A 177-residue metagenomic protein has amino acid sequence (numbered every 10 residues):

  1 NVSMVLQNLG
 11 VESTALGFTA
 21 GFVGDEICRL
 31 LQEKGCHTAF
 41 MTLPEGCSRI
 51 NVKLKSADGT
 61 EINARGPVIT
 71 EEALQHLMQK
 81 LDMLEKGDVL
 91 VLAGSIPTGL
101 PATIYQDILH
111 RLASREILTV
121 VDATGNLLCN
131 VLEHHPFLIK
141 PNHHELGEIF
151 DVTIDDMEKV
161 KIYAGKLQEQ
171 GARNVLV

Functional and structural regions predicted by a protein language model:
N1-C47: Substrate-binding N-lobe of the ribokinase-like
T14-L16, A39, V91, V120 (+1 more regions): A structural signal for isolated positions on well-ordered beta-strands in alpha/beta enzyme cores
L43, K53-K86: Conserved phosphate-binding/catalytic loop of the ribokinase/pfkB sugar-kinase fold
E61-N63, G87-G94, D122, K140-E145: Short beta-strands and strand-loop turn motifs
P67-T70, I96-L100, L127-C129, E148: Short, small-residue-enriched loops and turns at beta-alpha junctions that line or gate enzyme active sites
L84-V89, H135: Short acidic/histidine-rich motifs immediately flanking catalytic phosphotransfer sites in two-component signaling
G99-D107: Active-site core of PLP-dependent enzymes with the aminotransferase class I/II
Q106-T119, A123-V177: Conserved phosphate/ATP/ADP-binding segment of small-molecule kinases
